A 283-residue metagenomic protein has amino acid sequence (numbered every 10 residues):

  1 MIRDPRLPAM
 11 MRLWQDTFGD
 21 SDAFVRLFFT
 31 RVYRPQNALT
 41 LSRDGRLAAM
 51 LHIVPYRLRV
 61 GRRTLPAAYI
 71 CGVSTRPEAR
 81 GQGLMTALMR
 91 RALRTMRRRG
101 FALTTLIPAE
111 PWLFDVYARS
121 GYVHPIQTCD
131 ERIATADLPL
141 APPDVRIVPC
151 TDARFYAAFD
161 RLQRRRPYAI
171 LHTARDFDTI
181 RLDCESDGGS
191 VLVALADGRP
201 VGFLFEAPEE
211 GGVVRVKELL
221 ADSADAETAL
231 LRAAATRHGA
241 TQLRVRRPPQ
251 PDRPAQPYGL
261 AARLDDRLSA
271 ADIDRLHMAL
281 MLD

Functional and structural regions predicted by a protein language model:
P5, P111-W112, R154: Short alpha-helical
R6-L7, R12-V60, P167-V191: Active-site rim helix/loop that mediates acceptor-substrate recognition in acyltransferases
T40, R46-R57, A67-S74, V193 (+2 more regions): Conserved beta-strand in the GNAT
G72-T75, G81-M96, R119, A224-T236: Conserved acetyl-CoA-binding loop-helix of GNAT-fold acetyltransferases
M89, M96-A109, H238-P248: Conserved GNAT acetyl-CoA-binding A-motif
A118-P139, K217-T228, R232-D283: Active-site/acyl-donor-binding loops of N-acyltransferases
V123-E218: Amide-forming acyltransferase catalytic core, primarily the GNAT-like/NAT-type and related acyltransferase folds
